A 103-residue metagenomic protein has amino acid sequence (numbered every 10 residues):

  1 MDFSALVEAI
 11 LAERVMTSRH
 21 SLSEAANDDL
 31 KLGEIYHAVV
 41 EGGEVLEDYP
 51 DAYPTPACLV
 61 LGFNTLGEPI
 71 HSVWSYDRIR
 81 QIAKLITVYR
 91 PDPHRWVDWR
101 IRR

Functional and structural regions predicted by a protein language model:
M1-R103: Ribonuclease/tRNase effector modules and their secretory precursors
